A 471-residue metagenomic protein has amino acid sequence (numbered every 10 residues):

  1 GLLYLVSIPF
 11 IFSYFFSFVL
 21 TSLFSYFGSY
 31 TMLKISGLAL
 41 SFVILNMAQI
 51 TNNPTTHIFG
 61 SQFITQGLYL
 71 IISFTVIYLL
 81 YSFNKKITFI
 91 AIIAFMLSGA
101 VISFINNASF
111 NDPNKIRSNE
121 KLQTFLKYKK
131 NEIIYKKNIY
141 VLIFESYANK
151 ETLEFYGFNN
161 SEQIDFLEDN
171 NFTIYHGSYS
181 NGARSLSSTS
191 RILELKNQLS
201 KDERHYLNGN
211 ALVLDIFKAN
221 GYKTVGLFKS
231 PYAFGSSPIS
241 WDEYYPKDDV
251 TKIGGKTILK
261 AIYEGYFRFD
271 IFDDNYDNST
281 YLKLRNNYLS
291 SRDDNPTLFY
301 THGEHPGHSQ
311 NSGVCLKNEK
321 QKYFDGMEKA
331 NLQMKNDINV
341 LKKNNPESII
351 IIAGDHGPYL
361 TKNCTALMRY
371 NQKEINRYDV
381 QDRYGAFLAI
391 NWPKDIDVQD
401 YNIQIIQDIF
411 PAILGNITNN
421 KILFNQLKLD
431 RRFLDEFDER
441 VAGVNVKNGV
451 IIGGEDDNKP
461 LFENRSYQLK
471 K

Functional and structural regions predicted by a protein language model:
G1-I11: Loop-to-helix transition at the N-terminal end of transmembrane alpha-helices
F12-A39, N46-Q49, N53-I77, K136-V141 (+3 more regions): Active-site-proximal alpha/beta segments of enzymes that process anionic O-linked groups
N84-N111: Internal/C-terminal transmembrane anchor helices
I105-N114, G265-S279, S312-M327: Surface-exposed cleft-lining segments at the edges of enzyme active sites
F110-K130: Alpha-helical transmembrane signal-anchor/signal-peptide segments
Y140-V141, A330-Y370: Metal-dependent active-site segment of extracytoplasmic phospho-/sulfohydrolases and closely related
K201-R204, N318-M327, I338-N339, E374-R377 (+1 more regions): Active-site rim elements
G235, R292-L332, Y359-M368: Active-site His/acidic residue clusters
